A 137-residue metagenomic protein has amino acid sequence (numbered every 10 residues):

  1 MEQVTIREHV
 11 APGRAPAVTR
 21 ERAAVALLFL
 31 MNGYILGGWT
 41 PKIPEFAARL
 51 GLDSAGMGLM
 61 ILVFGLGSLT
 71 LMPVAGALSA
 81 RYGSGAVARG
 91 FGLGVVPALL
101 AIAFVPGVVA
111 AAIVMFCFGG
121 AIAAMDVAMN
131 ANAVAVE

Functional and structural regions predicted by a protein language model:
R14-A48, A112, F116-G120: Pair of pore-lining "gating" transmembrane helices in MFS-fold secondary transporters
E21, I43, L52-I61: Juxtamembrane helix-start elements in MFS-like secondary transporters
G51, G83, F104-V109: Helix-breaking motifs and short loop linkers at transmembrane-helix boundaries and internal kinks in secondary membrane
G65-L66: Short hydrophobic/small-residue motifs within alpha-helical transmembrane segments of multi-pass transporter-like
T70-S84: Helix-to-loop junctions at the C-terminal end of transmembrane segments in multipass secondary transporters
A86-A101, V109: Structural signature of the two symmetry-related core transmembrane helices
A124-E137: Intracellular juxtamembrane helix-capping segments at the cytosolic ends of symmetry-related transmembrane helices
